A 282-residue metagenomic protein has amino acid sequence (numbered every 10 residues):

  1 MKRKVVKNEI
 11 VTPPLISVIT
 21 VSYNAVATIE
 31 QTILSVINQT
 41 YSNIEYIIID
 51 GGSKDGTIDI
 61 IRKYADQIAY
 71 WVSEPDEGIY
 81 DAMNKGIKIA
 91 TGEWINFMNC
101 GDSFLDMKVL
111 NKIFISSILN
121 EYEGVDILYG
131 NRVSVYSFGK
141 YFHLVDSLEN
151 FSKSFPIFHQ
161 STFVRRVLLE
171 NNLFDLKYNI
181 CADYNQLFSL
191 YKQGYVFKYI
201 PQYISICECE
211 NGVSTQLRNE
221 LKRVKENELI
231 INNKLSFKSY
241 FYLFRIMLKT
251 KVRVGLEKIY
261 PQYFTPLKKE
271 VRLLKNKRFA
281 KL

Functional and structural regions predicted by a protein language model:
M1-I37: N-proximal low-complexity "stem/linker" segments adjacent to membrane-targeting elements
M1-V6, N232-L282: Membrane-proximal basic amphipathic "stem/tether" segments
A27-E30, D55-K63: Acidic helix N-cap motif at the loop->helix transition within catalytic regions of sugar-transfer enzymes
S42, D50-D59, N99: A conserved acidic beta->alpha catalytic loop
S73-A90: Glycine-rich, basic loop-to-helix element that forms the pyrophosphate-binding segment of sugar-nucleotide handling
I95: Short aromatic/hydrophobic "clamp" motif used to bind/position activated sugar donors
S103, M107-Y141: Conserved donor NDP-sugar-binding/catalytic core segment of glycosyltransferases
G130, K140-E226: Conserved nucleotide-sugar donor-binding catalytic segment
